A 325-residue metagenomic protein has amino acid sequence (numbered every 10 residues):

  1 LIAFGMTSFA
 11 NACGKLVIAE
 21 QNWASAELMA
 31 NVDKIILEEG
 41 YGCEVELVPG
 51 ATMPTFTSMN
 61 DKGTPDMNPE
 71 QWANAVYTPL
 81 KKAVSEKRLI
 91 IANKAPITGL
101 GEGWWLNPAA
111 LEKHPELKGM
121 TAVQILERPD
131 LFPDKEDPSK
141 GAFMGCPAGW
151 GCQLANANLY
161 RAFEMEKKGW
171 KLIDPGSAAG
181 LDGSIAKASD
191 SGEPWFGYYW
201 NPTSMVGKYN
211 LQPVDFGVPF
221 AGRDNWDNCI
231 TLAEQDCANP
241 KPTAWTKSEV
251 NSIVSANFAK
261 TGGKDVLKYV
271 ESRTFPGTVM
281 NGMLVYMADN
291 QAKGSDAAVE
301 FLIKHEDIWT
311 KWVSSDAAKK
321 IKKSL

Functional and structural regions predicted by a protein language model:
F9-I18, F132-K140, T310-W312, K319 (+1 more regions): Immediate post-signal peptide segment of exported/extracytoplasmic ligand-binding proteins
C13-S25, C43-V48, K140-M144, V270: Short, well-ordered beta-strand elements
S25, Q153-K168, P175-G192, S204-V206 (+2 more regions): An extracytoplasmic/periplasmic, membrane-proximal ligand-sensing/linker region
S25-C43: Short, polar/charged alpha-helical segment
T57-S58, P65-A73, M144-W226: Ligand-binding pocket segment of bilobal, Venus flytrap-like solute-binding proteins
L89-G145: A conserved helix-loop-strand patch within extracytoplasmic ligand-binding domains of the periplasmic binding
G101-H114, K247-G262, V285-Y286: A bilobed periplasmic-binding-protein/Venus flytrap-type ligand-binding module shared by bacterial periplasmic
G207-T274: C-terminal lobe and pocket-closing loops of periplasmic/extracytoplasmic Venus-flytrap solute-binding proteins
